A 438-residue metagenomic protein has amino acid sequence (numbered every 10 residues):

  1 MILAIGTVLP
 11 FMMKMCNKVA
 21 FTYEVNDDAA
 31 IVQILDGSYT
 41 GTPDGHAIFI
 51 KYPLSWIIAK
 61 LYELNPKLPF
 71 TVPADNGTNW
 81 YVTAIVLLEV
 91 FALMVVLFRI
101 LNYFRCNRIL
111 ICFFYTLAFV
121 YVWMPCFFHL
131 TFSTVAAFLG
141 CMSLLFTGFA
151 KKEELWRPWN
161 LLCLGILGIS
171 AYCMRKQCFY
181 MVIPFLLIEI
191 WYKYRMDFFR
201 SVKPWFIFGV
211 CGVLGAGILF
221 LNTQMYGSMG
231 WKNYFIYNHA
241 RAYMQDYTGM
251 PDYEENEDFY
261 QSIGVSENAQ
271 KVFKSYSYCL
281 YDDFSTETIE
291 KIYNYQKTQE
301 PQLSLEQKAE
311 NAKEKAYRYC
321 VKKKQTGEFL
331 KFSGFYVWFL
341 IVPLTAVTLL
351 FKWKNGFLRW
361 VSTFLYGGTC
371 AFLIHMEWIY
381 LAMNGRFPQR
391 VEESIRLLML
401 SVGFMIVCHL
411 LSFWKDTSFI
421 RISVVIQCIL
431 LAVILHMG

Functional and structural regions predicted by a protein language model:
K14-I34, P43-I58, N65-P69, N76-G77: Extracytoplasmic catalytic/substrate-binding loops of multi-pass membrane glycan-assembly enzymes
V86, Q307-I374: Membrane-interface anchor segments at the N-terminal boundary of transmembrane helices in multi-pass membrane enzymes
L87-R105, V347-K352: Transmembrane-helix motifs of polytopic, lipid-linked glycan transferases
I109, W159-L162, K203-V213, L410-M437: Signature aromatic-anchored transmembrane alpha helix within multi-pass, membrane-resident enzymes that catalyze glycan
V135-L139, Y180-M181, N384-H409: Hydrophobic/aromatic-rich transmembrane helices and adjacent perimembrane loops
N160-K176, L186-L187, V210-I218: Membrane-interface alpha helices of multi-pass inner-membrane proteins
M181-L214: Perimembrane helix-loop-helix junctions
G227-Y319: Membrane-proximal stem/loop segments at transmembrane-domain junctions that anchor or position
